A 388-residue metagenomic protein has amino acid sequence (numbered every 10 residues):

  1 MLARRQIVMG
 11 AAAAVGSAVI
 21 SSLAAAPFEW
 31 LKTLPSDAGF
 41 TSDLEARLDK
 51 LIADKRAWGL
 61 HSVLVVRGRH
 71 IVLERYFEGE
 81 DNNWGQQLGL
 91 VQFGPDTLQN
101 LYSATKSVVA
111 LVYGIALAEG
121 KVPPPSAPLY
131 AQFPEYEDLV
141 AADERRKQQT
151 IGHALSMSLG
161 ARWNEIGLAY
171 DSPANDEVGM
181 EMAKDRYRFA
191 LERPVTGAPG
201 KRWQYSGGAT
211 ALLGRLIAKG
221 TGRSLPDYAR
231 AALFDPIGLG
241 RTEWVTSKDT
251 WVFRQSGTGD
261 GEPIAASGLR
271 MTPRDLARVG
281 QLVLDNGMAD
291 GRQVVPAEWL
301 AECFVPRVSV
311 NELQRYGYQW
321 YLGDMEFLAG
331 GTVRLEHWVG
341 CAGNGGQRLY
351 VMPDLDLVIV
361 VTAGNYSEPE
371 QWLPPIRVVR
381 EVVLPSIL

Functional and structural regions predicted by a protein language model:
M1-G89, L117-P123, S156, K184 (+3 more regions): N-terminal leader/targeting segments and the immediately adjacent pre-domain N-terminus
K55-L64, D81-E119, P124-Q132, K147-Q149 (+2 more regions): Short active-site loop at a secondary-structure junction that contains or immediately precedes the catalytic residue(s)
R69, T97-P125, A154, L213-I217 (+3 more regions): Active-site SXXK
R75, W84-G89, P128-A131, L168-A198 (+1 more regions): Short, charged, amphipathic alpha-helices and their helix-cap/turn boundaries
P95, N100, E119-A161, E192 (+1 more regions): Active-site helix/loop module of the DD-peptidase/beta-lactamase fold, centered on the serine-lysine SxxK catalytic
A209-L216, S267-M288, Q347-A363: Active-site-proximal alpha-helical segments within enzyme catalytic domains
G240-R241, T246-S247, W251-E262, S267 (+2 more regions): Active-site Gly/Thr loop motif
G340-L388: Structured C-terminal helix/loop/strand segments within mature extracytoplasmic catalytic/sensor domains
